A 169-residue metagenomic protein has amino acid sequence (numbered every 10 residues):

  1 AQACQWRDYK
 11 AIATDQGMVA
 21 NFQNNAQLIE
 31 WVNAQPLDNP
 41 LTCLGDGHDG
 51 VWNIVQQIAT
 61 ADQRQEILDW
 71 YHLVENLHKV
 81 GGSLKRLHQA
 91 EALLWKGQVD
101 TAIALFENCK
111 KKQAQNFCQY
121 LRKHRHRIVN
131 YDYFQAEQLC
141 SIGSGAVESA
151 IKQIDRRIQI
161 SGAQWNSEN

Functional and structural regions predicted by a protein language model:
A1-N169: Catalytic center-proximal scaffold of phosphoryl-transfer enzymes
